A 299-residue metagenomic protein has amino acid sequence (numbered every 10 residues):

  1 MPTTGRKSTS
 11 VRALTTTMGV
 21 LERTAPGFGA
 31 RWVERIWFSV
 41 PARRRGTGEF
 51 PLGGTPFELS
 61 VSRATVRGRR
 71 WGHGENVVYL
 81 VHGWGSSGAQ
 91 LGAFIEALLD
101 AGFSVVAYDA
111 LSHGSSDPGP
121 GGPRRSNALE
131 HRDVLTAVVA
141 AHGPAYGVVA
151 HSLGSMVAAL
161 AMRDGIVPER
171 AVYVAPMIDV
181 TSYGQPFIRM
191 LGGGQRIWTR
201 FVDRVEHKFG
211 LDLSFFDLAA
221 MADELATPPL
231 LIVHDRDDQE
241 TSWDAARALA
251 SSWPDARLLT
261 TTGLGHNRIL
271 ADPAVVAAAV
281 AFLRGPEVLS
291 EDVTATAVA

Functional and structural regions predicted by a protein language model:
T3-L59: An N-terminal hydrophobic leader/cap segment in hydrolases
G88, I95-G119: Conserved alpha/beta-hydrolase
P123-Y146: Alpha/beta-hydrolase active-site loop
V149-A158: Gly/Ala-rich beta-loop-alpha elbow adjacent to hydrolase catalytic centers
G165-L211: Hydrolase active-site cap/lid region
L225-A226, L231-H234, D238: Short beta-strand/loop motif that positions the catalytic acidic residue of the alpha/beta-hydrolase fold
Q239-A245: Conserved alpha/beta-hydrolase "acid-adjacent" motif
L264-V276, E291-T296: Catalytic histidine-centered segment of alpha/beta-hydrolase-like enzymes
